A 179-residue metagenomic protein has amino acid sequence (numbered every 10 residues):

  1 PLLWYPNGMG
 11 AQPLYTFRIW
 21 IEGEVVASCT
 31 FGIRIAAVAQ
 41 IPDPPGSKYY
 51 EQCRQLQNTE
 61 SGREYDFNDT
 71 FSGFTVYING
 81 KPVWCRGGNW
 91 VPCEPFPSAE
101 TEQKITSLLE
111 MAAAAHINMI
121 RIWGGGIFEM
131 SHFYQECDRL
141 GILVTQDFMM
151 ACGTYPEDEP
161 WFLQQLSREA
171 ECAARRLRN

Functional and structural regions predicted by a protein language model:
P1-I120, R139: Secreted/periplasmic carbohydrate-active enzymes, especially glycoside hydrolases
D66, E102, G126-I127, S167: Short alpha-helix boundary/capping motifs
G73-V76, S131-Q135, A173-R175: Short amphipathic alpha-helices and their capping/turn segments at secondary-structure boundaries
V83, N89-W90, I127-E129, Q135 (+1 more regions): Short secondary-structure boundary segments
I105, M130, L166, A170: Aromatic/hydrophobic pocket-lining residues that form the small-molecule binding cavity in soluble enzyme cores
L109-Q164: Aromatic-lined substrate-binding rim segments of carbohydrate-active enzymes
F162-N179: An active-site-proximal structural segment forming one wall of the substrate-binding cleft that immediately precedes
